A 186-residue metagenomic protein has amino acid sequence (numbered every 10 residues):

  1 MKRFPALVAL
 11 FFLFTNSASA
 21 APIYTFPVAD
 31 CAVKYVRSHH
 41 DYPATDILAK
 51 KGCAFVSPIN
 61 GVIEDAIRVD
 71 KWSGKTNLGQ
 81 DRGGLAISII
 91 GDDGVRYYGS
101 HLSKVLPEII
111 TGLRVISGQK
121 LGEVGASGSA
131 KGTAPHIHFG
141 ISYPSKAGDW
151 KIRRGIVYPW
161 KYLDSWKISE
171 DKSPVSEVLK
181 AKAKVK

Functional and structural regions predicted by a protein language model:
F4-F14: Sec-dependent N-terminal signal peptides
N16-A86, D92, S117, A126 (+1 more regions): Surface-exposed, glycine-biased beta-strand/turn segments
H39-Y42, G91, H101, H136-H138: Histidine-centered active-site/metal-ligand motif
D65, H101-K104, E123-A126: A residue-level detector for short acidic-glycine micro-motifs
A86-I110: Active-site region of chymotrypsin-like
H136-K146: A short hydrophobic beta-strand segment most commonly corresponding to one strand of the jelly-roll/cupin
